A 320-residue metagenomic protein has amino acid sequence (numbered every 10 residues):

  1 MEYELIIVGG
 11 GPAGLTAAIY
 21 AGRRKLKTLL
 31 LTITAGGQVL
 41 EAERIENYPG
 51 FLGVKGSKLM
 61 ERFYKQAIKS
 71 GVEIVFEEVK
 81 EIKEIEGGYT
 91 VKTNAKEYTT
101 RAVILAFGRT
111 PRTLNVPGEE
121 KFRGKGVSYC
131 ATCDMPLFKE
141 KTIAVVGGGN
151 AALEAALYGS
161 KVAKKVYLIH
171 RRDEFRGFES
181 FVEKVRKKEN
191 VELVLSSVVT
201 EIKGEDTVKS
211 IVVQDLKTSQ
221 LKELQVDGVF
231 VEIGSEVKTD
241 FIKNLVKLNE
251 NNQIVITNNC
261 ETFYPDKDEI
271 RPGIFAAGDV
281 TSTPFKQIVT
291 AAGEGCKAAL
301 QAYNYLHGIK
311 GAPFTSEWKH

Functional and structural regions predicted by a protein language model:
E2-E4, F76, K139-K141, S196 (+2 more regions): Phosphate-coordination loops involved in phosphoryl transfer and adenosine-cofactor binding
Y3-S70, A151-F178, N249: Beta1-alpha1 glycine-rich phosphate/pyrophosphate-binding loop at the start of Rossmann-like nucleotide-binding domains
G9-G14, G108, G147-G149, G278: Conserved phosphate-binding and hydrolysis motifs of nucleotide-dependent enzymes
A67-T93, E97-T100, K161-F263, N304-H320: A Rossmann-like FAD-binding core segment of flavoenzymes
R109-V162, T257: Glycine-rich dinucleotide-binding loop and its adjacent helix/turn
N115, K121-L137, E232-T290, E294 (+1 more regions): FAD-site-proximal beta/loop scaffold in flavoenzymes
L153-A155, V280-H320: A conserved FAD-binding loop/helix module that cradles the flavin
